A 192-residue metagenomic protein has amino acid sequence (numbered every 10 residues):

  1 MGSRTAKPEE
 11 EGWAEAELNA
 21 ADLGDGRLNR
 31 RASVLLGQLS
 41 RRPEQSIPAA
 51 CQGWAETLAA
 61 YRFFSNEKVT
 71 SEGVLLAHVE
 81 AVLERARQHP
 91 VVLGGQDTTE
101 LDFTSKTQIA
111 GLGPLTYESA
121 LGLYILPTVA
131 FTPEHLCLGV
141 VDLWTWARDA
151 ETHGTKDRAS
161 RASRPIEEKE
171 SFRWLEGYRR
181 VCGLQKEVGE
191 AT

Functional and structural regions predicted by a protein language model:
M1-T192: Conserved, well-structured functional cores that handle cations and Mg-NTP chemistry
